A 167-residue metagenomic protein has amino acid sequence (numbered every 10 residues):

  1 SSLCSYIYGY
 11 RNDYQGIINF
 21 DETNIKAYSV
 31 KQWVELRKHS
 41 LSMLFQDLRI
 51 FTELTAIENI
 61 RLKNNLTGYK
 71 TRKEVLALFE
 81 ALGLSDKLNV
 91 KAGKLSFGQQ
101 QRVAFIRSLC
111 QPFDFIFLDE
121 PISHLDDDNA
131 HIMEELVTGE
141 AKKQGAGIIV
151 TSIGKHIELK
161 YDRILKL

Functional and structural regions predicted by a protein language model:
Y8: Helix-to-loop junction immediately C-terminal to a conserved catalytic motif
G16-K26: Conserved ABC transporter NBD signature motif
I25-S42: ABC ATPase NBD coupling module
R72-K87: Conserved ABC ATPase "signature" region
K91-L95, Q99: Conserved ABC ATPase signature
F105: Hydrophobic anchor residue at the start of the ABC signature
I116-E120: Catalytic Walker B motif of ABC-type/P-loop ATPase nucleotide-binding domains
